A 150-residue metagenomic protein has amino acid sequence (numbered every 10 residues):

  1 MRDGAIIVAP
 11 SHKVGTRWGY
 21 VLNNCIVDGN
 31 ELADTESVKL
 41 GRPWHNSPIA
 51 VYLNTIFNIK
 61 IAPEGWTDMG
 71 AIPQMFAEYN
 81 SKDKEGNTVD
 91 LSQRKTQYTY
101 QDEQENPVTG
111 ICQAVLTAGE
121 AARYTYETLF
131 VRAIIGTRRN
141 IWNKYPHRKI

Functional and structural regions predicted by a protein language model:
M1-I150: Sequence-level preference for short, compositionally simple segments enriched in small aliphatic or small polar residues
